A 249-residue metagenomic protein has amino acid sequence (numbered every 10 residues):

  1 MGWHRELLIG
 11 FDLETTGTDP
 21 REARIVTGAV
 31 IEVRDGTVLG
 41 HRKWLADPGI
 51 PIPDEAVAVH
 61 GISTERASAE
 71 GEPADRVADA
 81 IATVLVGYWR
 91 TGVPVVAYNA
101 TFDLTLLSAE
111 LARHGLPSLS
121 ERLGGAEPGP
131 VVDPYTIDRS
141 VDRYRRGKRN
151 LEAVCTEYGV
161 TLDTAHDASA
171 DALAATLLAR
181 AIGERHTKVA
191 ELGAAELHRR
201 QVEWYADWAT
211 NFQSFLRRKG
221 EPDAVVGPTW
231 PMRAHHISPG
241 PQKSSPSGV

Functional and structural regions predicted by a protein language model:
M1-R24, V33-V38, A69-V249: DEDD superfamily 3′-5′ metal-dependent exonuclease/proofreading module
T27-A29: Conserved beta-strand and immediately adjacent loop positions that scaffold enzyme active sites
I31-P51: Short glycine-rich, Thr/Ser-proximal phosphate-binding strand/loop in the N-terminal lobe of ATP-dependent enzymes
I50-E55, R149: Short, glycine/polar-rich helix-capping loops at beta-to-alpha or helix-loop-helix junctions that flank or form
E55-E65: Short, basic/glycine-rich phosphate-binding loops at helix/coil junctions that contact nucleotide phosphates
